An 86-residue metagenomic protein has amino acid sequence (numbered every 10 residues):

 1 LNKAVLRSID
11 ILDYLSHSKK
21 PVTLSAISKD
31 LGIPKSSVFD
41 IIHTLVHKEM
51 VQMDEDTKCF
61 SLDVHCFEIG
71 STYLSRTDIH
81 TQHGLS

Functional and structural regions predicted by a protein language model:
L1-L74: N-terminal helix-turn-helix
H80-L85: Short amphipathic alpha-helical segments
